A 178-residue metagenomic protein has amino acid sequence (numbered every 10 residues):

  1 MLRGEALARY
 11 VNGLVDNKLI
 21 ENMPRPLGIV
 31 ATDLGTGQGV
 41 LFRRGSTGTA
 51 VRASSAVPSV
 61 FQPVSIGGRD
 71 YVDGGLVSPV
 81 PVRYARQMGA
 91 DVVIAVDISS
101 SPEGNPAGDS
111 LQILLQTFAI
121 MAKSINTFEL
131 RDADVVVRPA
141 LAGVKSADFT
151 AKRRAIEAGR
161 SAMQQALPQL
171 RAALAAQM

Functional and structural regions predicted by a protein language model:
M1-M178: Patatin-like phospholipase
